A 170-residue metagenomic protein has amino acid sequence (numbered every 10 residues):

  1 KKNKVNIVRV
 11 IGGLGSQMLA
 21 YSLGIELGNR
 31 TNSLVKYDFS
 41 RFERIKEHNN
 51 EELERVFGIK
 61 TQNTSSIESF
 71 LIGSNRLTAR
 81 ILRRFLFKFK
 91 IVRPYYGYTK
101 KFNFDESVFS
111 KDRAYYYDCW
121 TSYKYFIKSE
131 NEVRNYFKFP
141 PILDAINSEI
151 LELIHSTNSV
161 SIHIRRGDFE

Functional and structural regions predicted by a protein language model:
K1-I7, L143-N147: Short amphipathic alpha-helical segments and their helix-coil junctions
N3-K4, I11, E130, K138: Alpha-helical context
K4-N6, T31-L34, D112-R113, S156-S159: Short coil/turn segments at beta-strand junctions that form active-site/ligand-binding loops
V5-N50: N-terminal pre-catalytic "stem/leader" segment of glycosyltransferase-like enzymes
N49-E170: Secretory-pathway luminal glycosyltransferase catalytic domains
